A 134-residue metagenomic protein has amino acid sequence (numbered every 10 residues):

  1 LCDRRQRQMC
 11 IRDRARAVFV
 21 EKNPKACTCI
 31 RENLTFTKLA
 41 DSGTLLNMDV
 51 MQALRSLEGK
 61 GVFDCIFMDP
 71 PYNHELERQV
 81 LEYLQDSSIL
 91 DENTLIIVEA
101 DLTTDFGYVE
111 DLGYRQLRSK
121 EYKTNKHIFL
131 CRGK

Functional and structural regions predicted by a protein language model:
L1-I11: Single conserved hydrophobic/aromatic residue that forms the stacking wall/gate of nucleotide- or nucleobase-binding
R7, G43, T94: Short, conserved active-site loop motifs that form the nucleotide-linked donor/cofactor pocket
Q8, I30, D69, I96 (+1 more regions): Residue-level signal for inorganic ion chemistry
A15-V18: Short beta-strand element of Class I
V20-G61: S-adenosyl-L-methionine
L54-K126: S-adenosylmethionine
R132-K134: C-terminal lobe and adjacent flexible extensions of AdoMet/dcAdoMet transferase-like proteins
